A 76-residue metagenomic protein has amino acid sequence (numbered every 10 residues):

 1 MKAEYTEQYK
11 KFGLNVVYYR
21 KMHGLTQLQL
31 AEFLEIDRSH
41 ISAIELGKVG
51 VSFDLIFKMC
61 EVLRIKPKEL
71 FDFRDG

Functional and structural regions predicted by a protein language model:
M1-K11: A detector for short, charged/polar N-terminal pre-domain segments
K10, K21-M22, V49-G50: Short amphipathic helical patch at the helix-1/turn junction of helix-turn-helix
L14-F33, K58, L63: Short basic helix-loop element that most often maps to the first helix and adjoining turn of HTH DNA-binding modules
Q29, H40, G50, E69: Residues in the helix-turn-helix
L34-V49: Recognition helix of helix-turn-helix/homeodomain-like DNA-binding domains that insert into the DNA major groove
K48-K58: Short, basic-rich loop-to-helix N-cap that marks the start of a DNA-contacting helix
R64-G76: Short C-terminal boundary/hinge segments that cap the last helix of small helical domains
